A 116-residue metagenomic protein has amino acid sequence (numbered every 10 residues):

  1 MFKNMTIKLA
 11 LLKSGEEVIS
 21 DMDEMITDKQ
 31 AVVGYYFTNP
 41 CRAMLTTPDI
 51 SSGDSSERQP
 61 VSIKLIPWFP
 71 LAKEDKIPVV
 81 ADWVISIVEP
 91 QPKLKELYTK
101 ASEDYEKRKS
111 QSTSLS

Functional and structural regions predicted by a protein language model:
F2-S116: Conserved RNA-binding domains used in RNP assembly and mRNA/RNA metabolism
